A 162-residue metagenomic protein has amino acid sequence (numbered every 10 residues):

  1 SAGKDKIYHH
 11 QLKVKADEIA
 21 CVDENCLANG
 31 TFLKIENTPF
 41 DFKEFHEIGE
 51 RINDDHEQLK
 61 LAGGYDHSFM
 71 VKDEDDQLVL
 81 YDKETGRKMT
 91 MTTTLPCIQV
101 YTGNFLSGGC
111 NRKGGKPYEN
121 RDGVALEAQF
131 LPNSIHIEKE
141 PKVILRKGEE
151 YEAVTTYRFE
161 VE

Functional and structural regions predicted by a protein language model:
S1-E162: An exposed, glycine/acidic-rich loop-and-rim segment of catalytic or binding clefts
